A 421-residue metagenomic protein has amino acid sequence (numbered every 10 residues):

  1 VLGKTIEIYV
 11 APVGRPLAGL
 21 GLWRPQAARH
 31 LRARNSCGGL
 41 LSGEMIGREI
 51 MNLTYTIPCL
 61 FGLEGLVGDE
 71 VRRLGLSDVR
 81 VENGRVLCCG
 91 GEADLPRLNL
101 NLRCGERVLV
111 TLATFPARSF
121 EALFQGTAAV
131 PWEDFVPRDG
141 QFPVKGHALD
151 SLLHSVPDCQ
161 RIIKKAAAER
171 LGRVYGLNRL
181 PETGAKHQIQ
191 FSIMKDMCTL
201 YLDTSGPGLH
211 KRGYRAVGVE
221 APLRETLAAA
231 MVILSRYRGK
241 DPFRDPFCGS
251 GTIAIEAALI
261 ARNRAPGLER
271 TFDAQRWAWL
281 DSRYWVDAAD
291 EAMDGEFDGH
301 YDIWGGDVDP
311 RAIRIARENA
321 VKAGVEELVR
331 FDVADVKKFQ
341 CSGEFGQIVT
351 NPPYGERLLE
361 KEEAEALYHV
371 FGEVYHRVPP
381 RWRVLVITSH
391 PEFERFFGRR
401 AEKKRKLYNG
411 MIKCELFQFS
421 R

Functional and structural regions predicted by a protein language model:
L2, P12-P16, L20-Q26, G39-L40: Intrinsic, low-complexity polybasic segments
L40-I50: Short, Lys/Arg-enriched N-terminal segments with co-localized hydrophobic residues within the first ~10-30 amino acids
N52-I189, K195, T204-H210, V217 (+2 more regions): Accessory substrate-recognition/RNA-binding modules or partner subunits associated with SAM-dependent
L200-R236: SAM-dependent Rossmann-like transferase core, predominantly class I methyltransferases with a strong bias toward
L223-Q340, E356-R357, K361-E363: Conserved S-adenosyl-L-methionine
F345-N351: Short SAM/SAH-binding signature in class I
